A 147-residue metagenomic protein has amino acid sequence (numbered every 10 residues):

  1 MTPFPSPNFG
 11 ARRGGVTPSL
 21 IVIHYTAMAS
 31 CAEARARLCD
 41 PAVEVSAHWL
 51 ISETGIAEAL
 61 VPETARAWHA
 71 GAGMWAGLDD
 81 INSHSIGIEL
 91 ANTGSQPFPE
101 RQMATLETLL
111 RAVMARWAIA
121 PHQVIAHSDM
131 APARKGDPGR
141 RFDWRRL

Functional and structural regions predicted by a protein language model:
M1-H122: Active-site-adjacent loop/helix surface patches within enzyme catalytic domains that shape the substrate-binding cleft
L50, R140-L147: Acidic, His- and aromatic-enriched active-site or binding-groove loops in soluble protein domains that engage sugars
P62-E63, K135-G139: Short aromatic-enriched loop/helix-cap "lid" or pocket-rim segments at secondary-structure transitions that line
A91, M130, D143: Short, electropositive, low-hydrophobicity segments enriched in small/polar residues
M114, P132, G139-R140: Alpha-helix boundary/capping detector
I119-G136: Acidic/histidine-rich, metal-coordinating catalytic segments
